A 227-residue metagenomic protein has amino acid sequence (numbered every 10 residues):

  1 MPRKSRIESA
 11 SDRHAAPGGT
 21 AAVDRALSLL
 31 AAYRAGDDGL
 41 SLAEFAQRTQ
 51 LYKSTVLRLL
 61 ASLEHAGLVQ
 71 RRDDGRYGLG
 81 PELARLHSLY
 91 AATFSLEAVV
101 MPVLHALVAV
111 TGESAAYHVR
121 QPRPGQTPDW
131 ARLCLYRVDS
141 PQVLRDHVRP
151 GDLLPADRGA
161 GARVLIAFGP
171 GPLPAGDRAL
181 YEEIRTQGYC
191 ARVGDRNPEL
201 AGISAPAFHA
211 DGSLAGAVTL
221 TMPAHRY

Functional and structural regions predicted by a protein language model:
P2-T93: N-terminal helix-turn-helix
Q70, F94-E97, Y181-G188: Short, positively charged
D73, P128, A210: Short, ordered coil/turn segments that flank beta-strands lining enzyme active or ligand-binding pockets
G78-P172: Amphipathic alpha-helical effector-binding/dimerization core of metabolite-sensing transcriptional regulators
P172-L173, P198: Intrinsically disordered, low-complexity polar/acidic regions
R178-Y227: Extended hydrophobic
